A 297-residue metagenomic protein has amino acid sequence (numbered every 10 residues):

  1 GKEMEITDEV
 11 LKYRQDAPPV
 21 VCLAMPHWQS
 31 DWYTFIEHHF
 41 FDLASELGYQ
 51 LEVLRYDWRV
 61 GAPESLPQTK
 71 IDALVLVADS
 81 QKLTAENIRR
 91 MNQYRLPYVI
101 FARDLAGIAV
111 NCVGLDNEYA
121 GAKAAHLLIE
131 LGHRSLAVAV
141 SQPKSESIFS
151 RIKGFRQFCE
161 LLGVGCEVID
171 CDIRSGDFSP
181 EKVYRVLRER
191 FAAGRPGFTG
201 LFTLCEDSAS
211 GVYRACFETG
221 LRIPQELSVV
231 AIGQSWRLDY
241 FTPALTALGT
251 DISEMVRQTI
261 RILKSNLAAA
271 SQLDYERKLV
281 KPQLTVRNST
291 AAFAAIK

Functional and structural regions predicted by a protein language model:
T7-H126, F191-A192, P196: Alpha-helical recognition/docking segments in bacterial nutrient-uptake and carbohydrate-utilization systems
L23-A24, V77, F101, V138-A139 (+3 more regions): Short hydrophobic segments within beta-strands
M25-F35, V53-G61, C112-K123, A139-R188 (+4 more regions): Hinge/beta->alpha junction and helix N-cap segments in small-molecule ligand-binding domains
D72, R134-S135, T199: Short acidic/polar active-site loop segments enriched in Thr and Asp
E86-L96, R156-Q157, V212-L221: Glycosyltransferases and closely related glycan-assembly transferases that use nucleotide-activated donors
Y94-Y98, V164, P224-L227: A short helix->loop->beta-strand "cap" motif at the edges of active sites that frequently abuts
R188-K297: Flexible loop/turn connectors
